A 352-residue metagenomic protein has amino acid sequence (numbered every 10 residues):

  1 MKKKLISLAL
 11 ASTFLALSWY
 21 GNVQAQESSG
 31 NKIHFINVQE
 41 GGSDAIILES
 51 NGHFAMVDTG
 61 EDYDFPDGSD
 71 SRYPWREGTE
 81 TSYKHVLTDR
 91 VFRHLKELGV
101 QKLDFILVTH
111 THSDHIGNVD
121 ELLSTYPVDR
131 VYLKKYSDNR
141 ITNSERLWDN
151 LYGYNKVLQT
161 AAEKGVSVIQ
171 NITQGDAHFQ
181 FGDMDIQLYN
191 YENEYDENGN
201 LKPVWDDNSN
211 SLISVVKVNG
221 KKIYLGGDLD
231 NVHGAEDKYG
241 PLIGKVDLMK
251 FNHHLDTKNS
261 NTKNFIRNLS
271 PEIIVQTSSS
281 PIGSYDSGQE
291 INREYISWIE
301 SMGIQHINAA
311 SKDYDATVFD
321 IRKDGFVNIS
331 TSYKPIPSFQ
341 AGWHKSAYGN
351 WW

Functional and structural regions predicted by a protein language model:
K2-A25: Sec-dependent N-terminal signal peptides of Gram-positive bacterial secreted proteins and lipoproteins
A25-Q101, Q170-K245, F319-W352: Core dinuclear metal-dependent hydrolase active-site scaffold
G41-G42, Y63-D64, T111-G117, D138-I141 (+5 more regions): Active-site environment of divalent metal-dependent phosphoester hydrolases
Q101-D104, D129, D247, E272: Conserved acidic residues
Q101-D114, M249-H254: Metallo-beta-lactamase
L123-P127, G240-K245, N264-S270, I299-M302: Short, conserved loop/helix-junction motifs that constitute active-site signature segments in enzyme catalytic cores
R130, D138-E194, N200, V204-N208 (+2 more regions): Binuclear metal-ion centers of metallo-dependent hydrolases, dominated by the metallo-beta-lactamase
G226, Y239-G240, G244, M249-S260 (+1 more regions): Flexible, glycine-rich surface segments
